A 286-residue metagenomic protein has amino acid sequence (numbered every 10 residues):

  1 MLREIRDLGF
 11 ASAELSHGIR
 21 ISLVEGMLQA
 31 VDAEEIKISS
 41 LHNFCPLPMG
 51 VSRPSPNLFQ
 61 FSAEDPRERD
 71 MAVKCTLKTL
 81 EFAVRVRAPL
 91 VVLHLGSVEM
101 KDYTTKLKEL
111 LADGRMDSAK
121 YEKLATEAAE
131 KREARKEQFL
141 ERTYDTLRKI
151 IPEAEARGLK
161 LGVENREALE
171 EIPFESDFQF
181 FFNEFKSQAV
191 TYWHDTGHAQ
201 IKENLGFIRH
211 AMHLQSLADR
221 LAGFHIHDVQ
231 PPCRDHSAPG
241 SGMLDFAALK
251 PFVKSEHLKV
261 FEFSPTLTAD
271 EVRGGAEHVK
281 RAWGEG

Functional and structural regions predicted by a protein language model:
M1-R6, I21, D32-E34, K78 (+4 more regions): Histidine-acidic metal/acid-base catalytic patches
A11-R20: A short beta-strand-loop structural module common to alpha/beta enzyme folds
A11-S12, K37, P89, K160 (+1 more regions): Residue-level detector of anion-binding/catalytic polar loops
I21-M27: Active-site-adjacent beta->alpha loops and helix N-cap segments on the catalytic face of soluble alpha/beta enzymes
I38-L41, W193: Active-site proximal beta-strand in glycosyltransferases
H42-M49, G96-V98: Short glycine-enriched loops at secondary-structure junctions
F61-T191: Active-site acidic/histidine proton-transfer and metal-coordination neighborhood in alpha/beta enzyme cores
